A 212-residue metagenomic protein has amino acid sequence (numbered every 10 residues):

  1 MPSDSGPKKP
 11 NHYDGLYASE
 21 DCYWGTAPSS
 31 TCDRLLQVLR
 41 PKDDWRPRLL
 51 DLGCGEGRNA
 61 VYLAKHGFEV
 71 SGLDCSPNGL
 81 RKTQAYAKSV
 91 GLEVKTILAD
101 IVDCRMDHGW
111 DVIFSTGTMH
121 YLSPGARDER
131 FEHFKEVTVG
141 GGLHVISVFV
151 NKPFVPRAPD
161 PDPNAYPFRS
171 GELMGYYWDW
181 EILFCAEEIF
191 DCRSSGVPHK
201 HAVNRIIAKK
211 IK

Functional and structural regions predicted by a protein language model:
P2-L50, G55-H108, L122-E129, H133 (+1 more regions): Class I (Rossmann-like) S-adenosyl-L-methionine-dependent methyltransferase catalytic domain, capturing the SAM-binding
F114: A conserved beta-strand element that flanks and buttresses the S-adenosyl-L-methionine
G117-T118: Short catalytic micro-motifs in class I SAM-dependent methyltransferases
